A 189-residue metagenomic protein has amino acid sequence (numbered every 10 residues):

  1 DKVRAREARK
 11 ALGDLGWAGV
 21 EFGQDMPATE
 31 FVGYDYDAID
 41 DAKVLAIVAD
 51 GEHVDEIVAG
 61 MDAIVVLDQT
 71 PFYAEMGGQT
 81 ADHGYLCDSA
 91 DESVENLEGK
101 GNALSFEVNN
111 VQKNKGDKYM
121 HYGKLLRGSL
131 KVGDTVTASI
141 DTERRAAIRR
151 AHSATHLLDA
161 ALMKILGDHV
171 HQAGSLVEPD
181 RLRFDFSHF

Functional and structural regions predicted by a protein language model:
D1-F189: A glycine- and charged-residue-rich anion-binding loop/surface
